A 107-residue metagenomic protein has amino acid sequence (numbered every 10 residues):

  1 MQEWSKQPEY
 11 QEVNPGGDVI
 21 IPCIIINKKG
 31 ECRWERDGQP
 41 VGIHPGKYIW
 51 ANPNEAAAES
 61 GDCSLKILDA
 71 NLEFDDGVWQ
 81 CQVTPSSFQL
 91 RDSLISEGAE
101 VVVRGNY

Functional and structural regions predicted by a protein language model:
M1-S5, E9, E35-S64: Immunoglobulin-superfamily Ig-like beta-sandwich domains in protein ectodomains
K6-E9, G17-I21, K66-I67, S87-F88: Eukaryotic intrinsically disordered and solvent-exposed regulatory patches
V13-P22, A58-D62, D69-Q82: Solvent-exposed loop/turn motifs of extracellular immunoglobulin-like beta-sandwich domains
C23-N27: Non-cytosolic beta-sheet module surface loops
K28-R33: Solvent-exposed loop segments of extracellular immunoglobulin-like
S64-L65, V101: Short beta-strand element of the conserved SAM-dependent methyltransferase core
V78-Y107: Extracellular/luminal immunoglobulin-like beta-sandwich modules
